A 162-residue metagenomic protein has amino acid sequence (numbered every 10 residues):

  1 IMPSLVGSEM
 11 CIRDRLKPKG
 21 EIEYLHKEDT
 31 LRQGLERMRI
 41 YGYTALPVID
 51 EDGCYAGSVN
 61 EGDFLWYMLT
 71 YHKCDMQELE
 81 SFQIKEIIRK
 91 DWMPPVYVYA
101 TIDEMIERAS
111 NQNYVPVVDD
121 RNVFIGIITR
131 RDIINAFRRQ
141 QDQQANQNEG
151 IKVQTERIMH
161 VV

Functional and structural regions predicted by a protein language model:
I1-G7, C11-I12: Single conserved hydrophobic/aromatic residue that forms the stacking wall/gate of nucleotide- or nucleobase-binding
M2, A45, Y114: Short hydrophobic/aromatic beta-strand element in the GNAT-like acyltransferase core that lines or flanks the acyl-donor
I12-K17, F82-R89: Short, basic/glycine-rich phosphate-binding loops at helix/coil junctions that contact nucleotide phosphates
Y24-G42, I49, P94-Q112, V118-R121 (+2 more regions): The conserved cystathionine-beta-synthase
M38-Y41, L46-D63, A109, V117-D132: A glycine-centered beta-loop-beta connector
V59-K73: Structured interaction and signal-relay segments at domain junctions
M68-T70, K85-V96: Regulatory sensory and allosteric helical modules in signal-transduction proteins and certain transcription factors
R130-V162: Juxtadomain coupling helices with adjacent low-complexity linkers
